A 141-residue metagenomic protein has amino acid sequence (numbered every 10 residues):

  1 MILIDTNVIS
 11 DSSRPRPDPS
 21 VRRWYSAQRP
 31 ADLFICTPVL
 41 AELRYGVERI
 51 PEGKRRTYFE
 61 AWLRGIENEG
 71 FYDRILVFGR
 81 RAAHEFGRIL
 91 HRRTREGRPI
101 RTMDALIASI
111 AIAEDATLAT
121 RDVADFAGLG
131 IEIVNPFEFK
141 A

Functional and structural regions predicted by a protein language model:
M1, A108-A141: Acidic, PIN/NYN-like endoribonuclease modules and their adjacent C-terminal/linker elements
M1-V39, V47-G65, K140-A141: Short, well-structured N-terminal submotif of metal-dependent ribonuclease cores
V8, V39, A82, I107 (+1 more regions): Alpha-helix capping/helix-boundary segments
I9-S10, A41-R44, A127, V134: Nucleotide phosphate-binding site architecture
R29, F71, L129-G130: Short, structured coil segments at secondary-structure junctions
Y45-K54, E69-A119: Active-site neighborhoods of divalent-metal-dependent phosphate/nucleic-acid chemistry enzymes
